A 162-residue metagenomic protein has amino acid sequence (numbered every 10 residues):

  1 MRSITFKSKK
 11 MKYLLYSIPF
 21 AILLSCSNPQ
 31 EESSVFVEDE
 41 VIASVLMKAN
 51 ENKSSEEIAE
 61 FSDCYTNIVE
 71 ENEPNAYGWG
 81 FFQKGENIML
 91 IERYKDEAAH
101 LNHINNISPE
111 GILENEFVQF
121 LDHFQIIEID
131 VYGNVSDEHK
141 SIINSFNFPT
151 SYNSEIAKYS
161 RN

Functional and structural regions predicted by a protein language model:
M1-M11: N-terminal secretory signal peptides that target proteins for export/translocation
M1-S3, L23, L90: Short intrinsically disordered, low-complexity coil segments enriched in acidic
F6, F120-L121: A general structural signal for short secondary-structure junctions and capping/turn motifs
M11-S17: Sec-dependent signal peptide recognition, specifically the positively charged N-region followed immediately by
S17-S27: Hydrophobic h-region of N-terminal signal peptides that target proteins for export in Gram-negative bacteria
C26-I88, K95-N105, D122-N162: Short S/T/G/P-rich N-terminal loop/turn motif that feeds into the first structured element of a domain
N102-F120: Mid-chain, well-packed structural core segment of small domains
